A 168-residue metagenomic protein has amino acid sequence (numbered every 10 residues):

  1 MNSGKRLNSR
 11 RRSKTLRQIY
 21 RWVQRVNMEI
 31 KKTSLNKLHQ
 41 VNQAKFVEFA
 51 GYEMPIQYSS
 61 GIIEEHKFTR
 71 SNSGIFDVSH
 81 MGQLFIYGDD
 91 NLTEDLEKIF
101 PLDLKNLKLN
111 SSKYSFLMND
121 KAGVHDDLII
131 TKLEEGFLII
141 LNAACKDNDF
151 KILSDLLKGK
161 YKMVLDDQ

Functional and structural regions predicted by a protein language model:
V26-Q168: Basic, glycine/lysine-rich polyanion-binding surfaces/domains
